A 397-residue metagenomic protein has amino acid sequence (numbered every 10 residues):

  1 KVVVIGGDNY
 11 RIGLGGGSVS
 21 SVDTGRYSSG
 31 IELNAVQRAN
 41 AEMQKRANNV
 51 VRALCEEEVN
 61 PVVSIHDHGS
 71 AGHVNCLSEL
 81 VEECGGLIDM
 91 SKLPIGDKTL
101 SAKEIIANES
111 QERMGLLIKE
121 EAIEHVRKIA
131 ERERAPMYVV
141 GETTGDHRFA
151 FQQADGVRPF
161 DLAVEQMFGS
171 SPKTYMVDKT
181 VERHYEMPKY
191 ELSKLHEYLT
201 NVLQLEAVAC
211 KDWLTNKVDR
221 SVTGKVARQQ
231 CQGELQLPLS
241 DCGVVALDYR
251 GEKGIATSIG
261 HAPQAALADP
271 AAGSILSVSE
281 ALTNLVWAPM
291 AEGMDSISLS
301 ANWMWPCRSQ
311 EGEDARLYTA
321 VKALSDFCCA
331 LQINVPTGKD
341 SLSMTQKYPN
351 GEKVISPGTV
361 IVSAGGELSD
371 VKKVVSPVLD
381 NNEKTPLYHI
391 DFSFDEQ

Functional and structural regions predicted by a protein language model:
K1-Q397: Glycine/proline-enriched, intrinsically flexible loops and inter-domain linkers
